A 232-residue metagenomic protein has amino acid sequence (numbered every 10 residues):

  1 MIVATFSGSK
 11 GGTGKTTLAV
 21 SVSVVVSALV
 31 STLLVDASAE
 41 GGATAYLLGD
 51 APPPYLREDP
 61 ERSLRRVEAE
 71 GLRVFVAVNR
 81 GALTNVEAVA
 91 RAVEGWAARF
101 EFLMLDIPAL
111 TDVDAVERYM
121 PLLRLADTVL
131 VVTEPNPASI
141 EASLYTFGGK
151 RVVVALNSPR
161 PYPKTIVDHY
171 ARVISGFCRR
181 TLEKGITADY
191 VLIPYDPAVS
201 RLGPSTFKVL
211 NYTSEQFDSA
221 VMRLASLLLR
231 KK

Functional and structural regions predicted by a protein language model:
I2-E61, F102, I107: Walker A/P-loop NTP-binding active-site region of P-loop NTPases, recognizing the glycine-rich GxxxxGKT/S
V35, V76-V78, M104-D106, V129-E134 (+1 more regions): Conserved beta-strand segments of the P-loop GTPase G domain that flank and frequently precede/overlap
E61-G81, W96: Switch I (G2) and immediately adjacent beta-strands of P-loop GTPase domains
A77-A82, A92-Y119: Switch II (G3) loop of P-loop NTPases
A115-N136: Inter-motif core of Ras-like GTPase G domains
I140-V152: Conserved C-terminal guanine-recognition region of P-loop GTPase G domains, centered on the G4
R160-V221, L227: Beta-strand-loop-alpha "switch" segments that mediate conformational coupling across diverse proteins
